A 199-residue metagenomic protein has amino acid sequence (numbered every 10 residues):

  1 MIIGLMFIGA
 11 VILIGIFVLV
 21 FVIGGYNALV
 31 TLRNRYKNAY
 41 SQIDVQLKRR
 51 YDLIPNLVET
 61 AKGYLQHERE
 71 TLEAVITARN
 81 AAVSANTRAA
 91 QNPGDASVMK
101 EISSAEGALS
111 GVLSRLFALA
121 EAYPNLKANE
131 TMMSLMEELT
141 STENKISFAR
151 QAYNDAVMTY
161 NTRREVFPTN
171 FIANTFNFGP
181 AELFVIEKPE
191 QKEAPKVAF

Functional and structural regions predicted by a protein language model:
M1-F199: A helix-centric hydrophobic-segment signal that preferentially recognizes long, alpha-helical stretches used
